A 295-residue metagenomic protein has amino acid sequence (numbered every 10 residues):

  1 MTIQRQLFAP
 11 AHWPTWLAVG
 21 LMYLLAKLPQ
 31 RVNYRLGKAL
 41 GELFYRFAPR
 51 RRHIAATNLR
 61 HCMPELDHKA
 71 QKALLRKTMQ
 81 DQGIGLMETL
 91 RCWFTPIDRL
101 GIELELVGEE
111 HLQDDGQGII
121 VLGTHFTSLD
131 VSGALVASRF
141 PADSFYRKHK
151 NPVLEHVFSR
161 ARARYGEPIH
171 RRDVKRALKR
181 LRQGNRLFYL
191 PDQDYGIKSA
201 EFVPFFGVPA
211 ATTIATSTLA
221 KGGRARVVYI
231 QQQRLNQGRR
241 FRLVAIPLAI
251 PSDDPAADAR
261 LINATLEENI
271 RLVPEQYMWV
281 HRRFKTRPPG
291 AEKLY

Functional and structural regions predicted by a protein language model:
M1-G123, E155-A161: Membrane-anchoring hydrophobic helices of lipid-metabolizing enzymes
T2-A9, K38, K69-R76, Q113-D115 (+2 more regions): Non-catalytic C-terminal accessory region of glycerolipid acyltransferases and related lyso-lipid remodeling enzymes
G20, I54, V131, V157 (+3 more regions): Short Gly/charged-rich anion-binding patches and loops
T89-L90, H125-G133, N269-V273: Juxtamembrane/interfacial segments around transmembrane helices
D115-R172, I197-P204, G238: Catalytic core of membrane glycerolipid acyltransferases/transacylases, capturing the structured, soluble-facing
